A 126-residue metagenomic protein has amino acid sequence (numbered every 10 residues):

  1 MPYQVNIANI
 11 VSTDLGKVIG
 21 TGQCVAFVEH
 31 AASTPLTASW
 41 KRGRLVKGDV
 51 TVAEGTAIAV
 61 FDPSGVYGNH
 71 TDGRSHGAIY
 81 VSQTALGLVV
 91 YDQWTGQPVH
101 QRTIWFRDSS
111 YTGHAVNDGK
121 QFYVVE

Functional and structural regions predicted by a protein language model:
M1-H76, S82-Q83: Secreted/periplasmic proteins that engage bacterial cell-wall peptidoglycan
Y3-G16, V81-E126: Aromatic- and glycine-rich peptidoglycan recognition patches
